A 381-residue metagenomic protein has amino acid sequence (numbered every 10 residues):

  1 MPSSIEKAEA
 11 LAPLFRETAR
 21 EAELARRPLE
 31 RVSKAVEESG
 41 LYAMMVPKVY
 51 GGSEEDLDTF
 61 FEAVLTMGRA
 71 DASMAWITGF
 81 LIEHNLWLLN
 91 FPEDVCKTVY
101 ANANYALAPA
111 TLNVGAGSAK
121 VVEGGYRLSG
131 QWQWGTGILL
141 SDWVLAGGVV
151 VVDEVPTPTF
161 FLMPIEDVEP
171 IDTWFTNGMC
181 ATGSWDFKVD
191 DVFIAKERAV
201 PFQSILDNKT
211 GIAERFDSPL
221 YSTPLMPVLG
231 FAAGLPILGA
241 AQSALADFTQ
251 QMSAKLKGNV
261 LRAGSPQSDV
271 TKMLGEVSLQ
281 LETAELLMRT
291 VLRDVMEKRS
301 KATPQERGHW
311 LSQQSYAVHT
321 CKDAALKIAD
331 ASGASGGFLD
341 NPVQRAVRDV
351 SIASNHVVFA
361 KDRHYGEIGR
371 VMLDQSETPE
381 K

Functional and structural regions predicted by a protein language model:
M1, L11-T18: Generic N-terminal amphipathic, Lys/Arg-enriched alpha-helix
R16, R20-E23, E282-Y316, A329-G337: C-terminal helix-coil-helix/basic helical segment that borders enzyme active sites and/or dimer interfaces and provides
P28-E38, A43-S141: Glycine-rich flavin
Q131-V168, D172-T173: DPxDG-like acidic metal-binding loop motif
G178, S184-L281: Glycine-rich beta->alpha junctions and the first turn(s) of the following alpha-helix
Q314, T320-K322, E377-K381: Non-transmembrane, aqueous-exposed alpha-helical and coiled segments at domain scale
D323-D330, K361-Y365: Short segments within alpha-helical structural elements
A334-K381: Glycine-rich phosphate/cofactor-binding loops in nucleotide/flavin-utilizing enzymes
